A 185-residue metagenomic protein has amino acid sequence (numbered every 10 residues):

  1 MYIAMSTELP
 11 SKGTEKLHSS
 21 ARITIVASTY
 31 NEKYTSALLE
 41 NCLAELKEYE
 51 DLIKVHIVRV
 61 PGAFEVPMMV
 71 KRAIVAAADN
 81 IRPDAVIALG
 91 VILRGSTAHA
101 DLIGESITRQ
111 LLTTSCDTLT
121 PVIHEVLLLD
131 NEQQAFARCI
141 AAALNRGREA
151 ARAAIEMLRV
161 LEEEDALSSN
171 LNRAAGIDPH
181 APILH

Functional and structural regions predicted by a protein language model:
M1-R22, L167-H185: SAM-dependent methyltransferases
P10-G13, T118-Q134: Mobile beta-alpha loop/short-helix "lid" or hinge segments that flank ligand
G13-I57: Glycine-rich phosphate/diphosphate-binding loop of Rossmann-like nucleotide-binding domains
T29-Y30, V60, V91-I92, V126-E132: Short, ordered loop/turn segments at secondary-structure junctions
E48-I81, L171-N172: Active-site rim loops that border cofactor/substrate pockets in soluble metabolic enzymes
M69-L111, S115: Glycine-rich phosphate-binding loop
D130-N145, D165: Phosphate-binding/catalytic loops
L144-H180: A charged, well-structured terminal subsegment
